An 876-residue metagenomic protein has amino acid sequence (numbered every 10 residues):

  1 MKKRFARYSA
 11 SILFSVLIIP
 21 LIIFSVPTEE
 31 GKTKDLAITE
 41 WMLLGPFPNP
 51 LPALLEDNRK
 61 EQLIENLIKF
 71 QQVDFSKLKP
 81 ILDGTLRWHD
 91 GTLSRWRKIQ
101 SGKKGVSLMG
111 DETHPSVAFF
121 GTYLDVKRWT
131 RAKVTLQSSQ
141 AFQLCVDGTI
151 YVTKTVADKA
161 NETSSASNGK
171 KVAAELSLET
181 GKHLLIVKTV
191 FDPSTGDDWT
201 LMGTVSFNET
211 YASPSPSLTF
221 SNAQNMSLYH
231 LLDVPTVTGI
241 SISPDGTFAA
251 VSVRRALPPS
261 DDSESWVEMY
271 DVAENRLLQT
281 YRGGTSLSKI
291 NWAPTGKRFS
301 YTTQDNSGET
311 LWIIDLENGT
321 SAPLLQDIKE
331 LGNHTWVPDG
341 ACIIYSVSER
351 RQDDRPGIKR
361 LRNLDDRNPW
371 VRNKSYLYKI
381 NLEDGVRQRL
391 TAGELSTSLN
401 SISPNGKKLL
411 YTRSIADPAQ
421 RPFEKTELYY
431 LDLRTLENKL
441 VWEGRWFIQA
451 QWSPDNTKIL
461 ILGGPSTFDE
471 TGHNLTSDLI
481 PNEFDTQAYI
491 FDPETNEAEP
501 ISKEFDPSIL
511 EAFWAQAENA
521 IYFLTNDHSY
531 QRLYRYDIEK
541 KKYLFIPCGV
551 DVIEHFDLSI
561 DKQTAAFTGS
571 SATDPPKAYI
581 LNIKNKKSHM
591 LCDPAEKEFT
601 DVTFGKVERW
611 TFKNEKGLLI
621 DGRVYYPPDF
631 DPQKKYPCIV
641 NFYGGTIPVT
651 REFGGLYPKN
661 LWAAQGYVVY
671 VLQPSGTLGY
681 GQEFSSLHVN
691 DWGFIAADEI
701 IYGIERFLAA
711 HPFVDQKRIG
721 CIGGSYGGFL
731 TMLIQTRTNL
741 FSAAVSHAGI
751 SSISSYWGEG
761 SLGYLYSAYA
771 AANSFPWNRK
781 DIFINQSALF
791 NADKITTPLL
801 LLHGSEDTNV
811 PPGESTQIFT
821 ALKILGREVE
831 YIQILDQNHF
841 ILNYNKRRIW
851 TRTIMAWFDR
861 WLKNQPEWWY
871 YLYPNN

Functional and structural regions predicted by a protein language model:
L21-I22, T28-K104, K188-L228, D233: Accessory carbohydrate-binding/adhesion or oligomerization-edge regions at the termini of glycan-active proteins
V126, R131-V146, L185: Aromatic-lined ligand-binding clefts that engage carbohydrates, nucleic acids, or primary amines
V146-T200: Beta-strand-rich ligand-recognition modules
V234, V253-V267, Y281-L287, S300-W312 (+11 more regions): A flexible loop/linker signature enriched in serine peptidases of the S9 family
T238-S241, F248, S252-V253, L257 (+10 more regions): Non-catalytic accessory segments flanking enzyme active sites
I240-A249, K289-R298, H334-C342, N400-K408 (+5 more regions): Blade-terminus and WD-like Trp-Asp/Gly-His loop motifs, strongest in beta-propeller folds
D593-K717, G724, G758-G763: Cap/lid segment of the alpha/beta-hydrolase catalytic domain
P658, V671-N876: Active-site-proximal cap/loop segments of hydrolase catalytic domains
